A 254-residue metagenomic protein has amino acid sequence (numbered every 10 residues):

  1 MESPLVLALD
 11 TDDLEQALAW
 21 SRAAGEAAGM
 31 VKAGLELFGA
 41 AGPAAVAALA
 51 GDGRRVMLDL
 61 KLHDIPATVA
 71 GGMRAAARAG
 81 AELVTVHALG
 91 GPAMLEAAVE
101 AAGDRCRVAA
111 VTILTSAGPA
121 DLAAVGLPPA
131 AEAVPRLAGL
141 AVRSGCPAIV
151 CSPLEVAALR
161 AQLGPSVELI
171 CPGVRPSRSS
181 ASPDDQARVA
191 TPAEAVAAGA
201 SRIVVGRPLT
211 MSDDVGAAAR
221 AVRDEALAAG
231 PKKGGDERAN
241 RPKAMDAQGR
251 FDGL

Functional and structural regions predicted by a protein language model:
E2, D64-A148, S152-A157, Q162-I170 (+1 more regions): Conserved anion-binding
L7, V31, K61, V84 (+4 more regions): Conserved, mostly hydrophobic/aromatic
D12-A23, A67-R74, A130-G139, Q186-E194: Short, acidic/polar
A23-A24, L49, A76, A98 (+4 more regions): Generic structural signal for hydrophobic
E26, D52, A79, S144 (+1 more regions): Structural motif
L83-G91, R175-P176, R188-A218: Glycine-rich phosphate-binding active-site loops on the catalytic face of alpha/beta enzymes
L95-A101, L209-K232: C-terminal helical cap(s) of enzyme catalytic domains, especially alpha/beta-barrels
K233-L254: Short, positively charged low-complexity motifs
